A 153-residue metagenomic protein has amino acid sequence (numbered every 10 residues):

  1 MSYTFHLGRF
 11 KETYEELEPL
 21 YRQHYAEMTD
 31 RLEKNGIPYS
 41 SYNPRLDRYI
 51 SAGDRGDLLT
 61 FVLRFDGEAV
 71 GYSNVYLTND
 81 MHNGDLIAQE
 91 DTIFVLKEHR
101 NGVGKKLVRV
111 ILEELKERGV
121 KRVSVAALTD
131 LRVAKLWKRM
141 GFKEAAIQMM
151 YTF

Functional and structural regions predicted by a protein language model:
S2-Y21: A short beta-loop-alpha structural element at the N-terminal edge of CoA-dependent acyl/N-acetyltransferase catalytic
A26-R48: Conserved GNAT-fold acetyl-CoA-binding loop/helix
R48-V62: A short helix-loop-beta-strand connector motif used in the catalytic cores of GNAT acetyltransferases and, in some
V62, E68-L77: Conserved beta-strand in the GNAT
N79-E90: A conserved beta-turn-beta hairpin within the catalytic core of GNAT-like acetyltransferases that forms part
D91-N101: A short, internal acetyl-CoA/4′-phosphopantetheine-binding micro-motif in the GNAT/acyltransferase core
R100-E113: Conserved acetyl-CoA-binding loop-helix of GNAT-fold acetyltransferases
S124-A134, T152: Conserved beta-strand-loop-alpha-helix junction that forms the acyl-donor binding cleft
